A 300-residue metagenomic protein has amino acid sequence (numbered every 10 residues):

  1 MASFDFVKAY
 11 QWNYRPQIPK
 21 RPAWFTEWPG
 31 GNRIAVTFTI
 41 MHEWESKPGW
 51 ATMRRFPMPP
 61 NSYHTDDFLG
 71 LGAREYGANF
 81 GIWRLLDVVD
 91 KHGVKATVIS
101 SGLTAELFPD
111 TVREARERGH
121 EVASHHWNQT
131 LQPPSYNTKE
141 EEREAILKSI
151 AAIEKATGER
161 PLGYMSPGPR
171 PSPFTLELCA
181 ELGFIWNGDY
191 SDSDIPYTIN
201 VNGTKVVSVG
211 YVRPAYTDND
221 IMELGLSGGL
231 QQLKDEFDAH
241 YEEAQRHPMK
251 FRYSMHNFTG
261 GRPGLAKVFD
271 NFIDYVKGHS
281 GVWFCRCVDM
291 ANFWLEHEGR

Functional and structural regions predicted by a protein language model:
A2-G163, G168-V207, L230-Y253, G260-R300: Catalytic alpha-helical scaffold of carbohydrate-active enzymes acting on polysaccharides/glycoconjugates
V209-G228, Q232: Positively charged, amphipathic and often flexible ligand-engagement surfaces
